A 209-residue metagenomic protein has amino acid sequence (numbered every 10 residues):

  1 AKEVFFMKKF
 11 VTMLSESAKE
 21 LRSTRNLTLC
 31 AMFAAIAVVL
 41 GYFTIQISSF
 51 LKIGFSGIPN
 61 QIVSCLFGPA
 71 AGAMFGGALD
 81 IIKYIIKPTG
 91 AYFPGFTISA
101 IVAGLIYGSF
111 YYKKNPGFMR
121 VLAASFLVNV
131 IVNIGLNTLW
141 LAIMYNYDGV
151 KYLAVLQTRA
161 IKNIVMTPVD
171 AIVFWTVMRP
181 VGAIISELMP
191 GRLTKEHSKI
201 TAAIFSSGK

Functional and structural regions predicted by a protein language model:
K2-K209: Loop-helix junctions at membrane interfaces
